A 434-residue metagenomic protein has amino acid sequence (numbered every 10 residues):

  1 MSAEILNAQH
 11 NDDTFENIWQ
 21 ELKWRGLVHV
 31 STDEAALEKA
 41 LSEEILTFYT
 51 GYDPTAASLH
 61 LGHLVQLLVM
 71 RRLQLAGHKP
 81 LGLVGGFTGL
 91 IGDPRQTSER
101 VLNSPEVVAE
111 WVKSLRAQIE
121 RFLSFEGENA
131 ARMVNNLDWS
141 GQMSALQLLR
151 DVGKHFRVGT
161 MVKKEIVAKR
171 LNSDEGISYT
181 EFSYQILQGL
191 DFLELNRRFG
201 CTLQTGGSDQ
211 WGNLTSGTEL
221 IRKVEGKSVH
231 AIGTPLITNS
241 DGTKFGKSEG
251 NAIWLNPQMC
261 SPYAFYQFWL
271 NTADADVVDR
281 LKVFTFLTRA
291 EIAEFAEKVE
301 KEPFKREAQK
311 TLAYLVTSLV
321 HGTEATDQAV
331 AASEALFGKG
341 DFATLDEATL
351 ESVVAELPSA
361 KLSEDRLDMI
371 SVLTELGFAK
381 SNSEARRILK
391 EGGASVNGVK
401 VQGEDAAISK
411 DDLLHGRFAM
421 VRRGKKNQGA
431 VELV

Functional and structural regions predicted by a protein language model:
M1-Q210, T218, E225-H230, T243: NTP-dependent nucleotidyl-transfer catalytic core
H63-L67, Q142, N213-L214, K310 (+2 more regions): Short alpha-helical patches at coil-to-helix transitions and adjacent helical residues in well-structured domains
R116, Y184-L187, L193-N196, T215-T218 (+4 more regions): Predominant activation on well-ordered alpha-helical scaffold segments within soluble catalytic domains
Q188, N213, V401: Short acidic loop-to-helix transition motifs that present clustered carboxylates
K223-V434: Conserved nucleotide- and phosphate/pyrophosphate-binding catalytic cores in adenylate/nucleotidyl-handling enzymes
